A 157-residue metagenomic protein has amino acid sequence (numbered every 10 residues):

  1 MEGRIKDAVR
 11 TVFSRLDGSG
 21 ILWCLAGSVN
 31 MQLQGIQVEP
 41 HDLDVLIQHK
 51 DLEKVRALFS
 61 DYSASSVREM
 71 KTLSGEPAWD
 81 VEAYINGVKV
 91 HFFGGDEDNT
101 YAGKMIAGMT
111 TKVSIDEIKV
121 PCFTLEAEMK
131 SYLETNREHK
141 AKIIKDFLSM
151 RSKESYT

Functional and structural regions predicted by a protein language model:
M1-C24, D51, K142-T157: Helical scaffold of the NTase/Pol beta-like nucleotidyltransferase catalytic core
V12-L43, I47-H49, K54-R56: Active-site nucleotide-donor binding segment shared across nucleotidyl transfer reactions
S14, D80-V81, T111: Residue-level detector of beta-strand structural context in well-folded domains
M31, A83, V113: Short aromatic-centered micro-motifs
I47-K50, L58, E76-A83: Internal catalytic or translocation cores that form aromatic/hydrophobic pockets or channels for amphipathic metabolites
R56-Y62: A short alpha/beta connector and helix-capping loop motif
A64-N99: Conserved catalytic core of two-metal-ion nucleotidyltransferases
T100-T157: Catalytic cores of NTP-dependent nucleotidyl/adenyl transfer enzymes across multiple folds
